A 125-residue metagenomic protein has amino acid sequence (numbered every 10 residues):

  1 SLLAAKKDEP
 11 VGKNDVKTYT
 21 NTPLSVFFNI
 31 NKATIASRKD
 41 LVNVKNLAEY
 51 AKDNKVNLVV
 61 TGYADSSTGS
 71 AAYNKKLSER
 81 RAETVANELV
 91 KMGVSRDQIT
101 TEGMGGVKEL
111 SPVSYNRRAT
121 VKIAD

Functional and structural regions predicted by a protein language model:
S1-N57, Y115, T120, D125: Periplasmic peptidoglycan-binding/tethering modules of Gram-negative envelope proteins
A33-T34, R38-K45, K52, Y63-D125: Periplasmic OmpA-like peptidoglycan-binding domain that tethers envelope proteins to the cell wall
